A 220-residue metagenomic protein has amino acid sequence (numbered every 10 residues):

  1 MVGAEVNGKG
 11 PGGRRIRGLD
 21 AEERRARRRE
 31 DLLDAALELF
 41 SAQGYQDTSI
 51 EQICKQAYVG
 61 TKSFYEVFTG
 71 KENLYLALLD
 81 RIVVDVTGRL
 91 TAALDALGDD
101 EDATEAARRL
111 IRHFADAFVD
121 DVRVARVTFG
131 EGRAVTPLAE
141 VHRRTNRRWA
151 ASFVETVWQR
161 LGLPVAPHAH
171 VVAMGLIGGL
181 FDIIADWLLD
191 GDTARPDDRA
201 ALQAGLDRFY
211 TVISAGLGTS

Functional and structural regions predicted by a protein language model:
M1-R15, D116, A151-Q159, M174 (+1 more regions): C-terminal peripheral helix-coil segments that are non-catalytic and often amphipathic
R24-A36, I53, L78-L90: Generic hydrophobic, amphipathic alpha-helix propensity
D31, L39-N73, A77: Helix-turn-helix
F68, N73-D85, R89, T128 (+2 more regions): Alpha-helical DNA-contacting segments of helix-turn-helix folds
A77, T91-D120, L176, Q203: Hydrophobic alpha-helical connector segments
V84-T87, T136-L161, H170-G178, A204 (+1 more regions): Amphipathic alpha-helical packing segments from all-alpha helical-bundle domains
L90-L97, T128-G132, R160, W187-G191: Secondary-structure edge/capping motif, primarily at the C-terminal ends of alpha-helices and the immediately following
A106, A117-P137, V154, D182-L189: Amphipathic alpha-helical segments used for helix-helix packing
